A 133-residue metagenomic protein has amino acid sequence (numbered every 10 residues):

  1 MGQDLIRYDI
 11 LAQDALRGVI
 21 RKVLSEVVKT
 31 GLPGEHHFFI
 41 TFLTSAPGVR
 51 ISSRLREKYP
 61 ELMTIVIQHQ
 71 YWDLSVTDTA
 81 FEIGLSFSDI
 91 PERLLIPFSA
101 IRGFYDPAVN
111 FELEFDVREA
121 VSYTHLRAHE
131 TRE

Functional and structural regions predicted by a protein language model:
M1-D78: N-terminal leader/targeting segments and the first structural element of proteins
S75-F87: Mid-chain, well-packed structural core segment of small domains
T77-D78, L95-F98: Conserved strand-to-helix beginnings and helix N-cap segments that scaffold or border functional pockets
I90-R93: Beta-rich strand-turn-strand
F98-Y105: Phosphoinositide-dependent membrane-docking surfaces
P107-E119: Short acidic, Gly/Pro-enriched loop/turn segments at secondary-structure junctions
T124-E133: Conserved small/polar residues in nucleotide/adenosyl-binding loops
